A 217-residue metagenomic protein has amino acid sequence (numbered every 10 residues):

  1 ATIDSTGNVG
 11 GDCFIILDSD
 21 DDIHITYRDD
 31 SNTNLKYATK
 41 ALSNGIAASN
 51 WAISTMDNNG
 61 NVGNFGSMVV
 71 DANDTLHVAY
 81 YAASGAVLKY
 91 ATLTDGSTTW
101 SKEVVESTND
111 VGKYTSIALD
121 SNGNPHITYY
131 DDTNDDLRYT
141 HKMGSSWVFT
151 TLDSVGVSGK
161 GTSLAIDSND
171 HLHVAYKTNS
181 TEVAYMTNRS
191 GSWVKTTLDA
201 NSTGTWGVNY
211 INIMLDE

Functional and structural regions predicted by a protein language model:
A1-E217: Extracellular, repeat-based ectodomains that mediate carbohydrate processing or recognition
